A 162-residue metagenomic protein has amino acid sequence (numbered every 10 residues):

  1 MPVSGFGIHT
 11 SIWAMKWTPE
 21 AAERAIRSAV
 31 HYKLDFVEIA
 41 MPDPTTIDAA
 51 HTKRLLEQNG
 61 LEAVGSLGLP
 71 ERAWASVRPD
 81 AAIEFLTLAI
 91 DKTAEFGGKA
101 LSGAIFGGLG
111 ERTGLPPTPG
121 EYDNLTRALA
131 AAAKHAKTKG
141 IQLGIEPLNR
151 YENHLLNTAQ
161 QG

Functional and structural regions predicted by a protein language model:
M1-G98: N-terminal pre-domain/capping segments
V77-G162: Active-site acidic/histidine proton-transfer and metal-coordination neighborhood in alpha/beta enzyme cores
